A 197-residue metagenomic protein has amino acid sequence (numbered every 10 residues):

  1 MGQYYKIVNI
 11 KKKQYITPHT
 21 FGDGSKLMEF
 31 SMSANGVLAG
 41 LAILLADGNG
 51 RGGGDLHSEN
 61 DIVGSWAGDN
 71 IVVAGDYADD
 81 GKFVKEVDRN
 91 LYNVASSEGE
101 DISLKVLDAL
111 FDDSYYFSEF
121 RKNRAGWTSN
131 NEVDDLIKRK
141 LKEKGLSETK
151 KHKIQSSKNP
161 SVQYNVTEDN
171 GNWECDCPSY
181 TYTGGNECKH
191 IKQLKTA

Functional and structural regions predicted by a protein language model:
M1-G22: Short, extreme N-terminal segment that most often corresponds to the first beta-strand
Y4-Y5, Y15, Y77, Y92 (+3 more regions): Sequence-level detector for tyrosine residue identity
I10-K12, F111, N170-G171: Short, solvent-exposed coil/turn segments at beta-strand boundaries
K13-P18, R51-G53, D80-K82, K158-N165 (+1 more regions): Short, surface-exposed beta-strand/loop "edge" segments at domain boundaries and coil↔beta transitions
T17-M32, C175-T183: A short, exposed loop/beta-hairpin motif centered on an aromatic-Gly-Thr core
L27-L141: Low-complexity intrinsically disordered segments
D135-A197: Long, low-complexity, compositionally biased intrinsically disordered regions
